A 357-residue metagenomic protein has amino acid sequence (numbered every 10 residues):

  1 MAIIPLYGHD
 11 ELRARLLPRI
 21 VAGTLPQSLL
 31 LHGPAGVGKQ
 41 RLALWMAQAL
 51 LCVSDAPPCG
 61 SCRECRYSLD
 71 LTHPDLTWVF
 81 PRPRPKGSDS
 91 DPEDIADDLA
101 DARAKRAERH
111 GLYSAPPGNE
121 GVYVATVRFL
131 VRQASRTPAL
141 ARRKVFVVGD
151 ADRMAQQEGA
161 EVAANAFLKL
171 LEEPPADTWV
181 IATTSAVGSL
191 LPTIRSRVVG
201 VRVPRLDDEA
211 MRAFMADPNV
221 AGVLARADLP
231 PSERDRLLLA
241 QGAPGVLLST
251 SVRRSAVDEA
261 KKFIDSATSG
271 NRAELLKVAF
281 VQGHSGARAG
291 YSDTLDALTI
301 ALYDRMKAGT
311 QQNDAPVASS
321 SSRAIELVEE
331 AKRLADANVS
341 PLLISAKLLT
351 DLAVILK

Functional and structural regions predicted by a protein language model:
M1-A49, R63-E64, S135, A176-W179 (+1 more regions): Charged, glycine-rich active-site and insertion segments that engage polyanionic ligands
A2-V162: Clamp-loader machinery-focused feature within the broader ASCE/P-loop NTPase space
C52-S54, R84-K86, D98-A102, K169-L170 (+3 more regions): Short, surface-exposed linear patches
D70-T72, P174, I194: Short, structurally constrained coil/turn elements that cap an alpha-helix or connect an alpha-helix to the following
L112, P117, E161-L168, V246-V252 (+1 more regions): Short charge-dense sequence patches
R132, K169, S196: Conserved adenine-binding aromatic site and its adjacent loop/helix in ATP-hydrolyzing domains
S135, G159, A163-A176: Conserved catalytic/switch belt of AAA+ P-loop NTPases
V145, A164-L168, W179-T184: Internal metal/ion-chelating core segments
